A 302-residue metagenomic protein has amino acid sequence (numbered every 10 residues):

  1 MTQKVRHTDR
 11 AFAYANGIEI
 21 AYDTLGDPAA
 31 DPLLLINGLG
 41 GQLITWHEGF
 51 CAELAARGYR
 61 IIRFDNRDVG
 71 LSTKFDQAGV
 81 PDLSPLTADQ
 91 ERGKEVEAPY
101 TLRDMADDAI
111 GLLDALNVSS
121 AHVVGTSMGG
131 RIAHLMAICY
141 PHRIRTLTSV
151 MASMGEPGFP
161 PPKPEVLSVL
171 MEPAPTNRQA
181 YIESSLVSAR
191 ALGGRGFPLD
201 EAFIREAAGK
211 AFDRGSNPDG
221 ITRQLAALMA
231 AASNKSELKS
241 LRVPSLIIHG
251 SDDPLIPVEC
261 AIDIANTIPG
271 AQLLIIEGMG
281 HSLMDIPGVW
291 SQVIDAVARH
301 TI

Functional and structural regions predicted by a protein language model:
Y14, I18-R92: Conserved HGGG/HGGXW glycine-rich cap/lid loop of the alpha/beta-hydrolase fold
E91-P99, R103-A121: Conserved acidic catalytic loop of the alpha/beta-hydrolase fold
G130-P141, L147: Short glycine-enriched nucleophile-adjacent loop and the immediately C-terminal alpha-helix near the catalytic center
I138, T146-T176: Flexible "cap/lid" loop of the alpha/beta hydrolase fold
P162-S236, D263: Alpha/beta-hydrolase
L241, I247-H249, D253: Short beta-strand/loop motif that positions the catalytic acidic residue of the alpha/beta-hydrolase fold
P254-C260: Conserved alpha/beta-hydrolase "acid-adjacent" motif
A271-I302: Catalytic active-site module of serine/aspartate enzymes centered on a nucleophile-bearing elbow/loop
